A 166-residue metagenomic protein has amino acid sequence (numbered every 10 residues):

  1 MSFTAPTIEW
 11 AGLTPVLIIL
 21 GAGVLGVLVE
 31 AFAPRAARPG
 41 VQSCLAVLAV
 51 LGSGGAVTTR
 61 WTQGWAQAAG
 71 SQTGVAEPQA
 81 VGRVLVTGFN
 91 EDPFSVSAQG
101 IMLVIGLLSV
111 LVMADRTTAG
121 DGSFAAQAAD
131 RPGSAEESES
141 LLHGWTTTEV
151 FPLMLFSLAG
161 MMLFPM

Functional and structural regions predicted by a protein language model:
M1-M166: Alpha-helical transmembrane segments of multi-pass membrane proteins predominantly involved in bioenergetics
